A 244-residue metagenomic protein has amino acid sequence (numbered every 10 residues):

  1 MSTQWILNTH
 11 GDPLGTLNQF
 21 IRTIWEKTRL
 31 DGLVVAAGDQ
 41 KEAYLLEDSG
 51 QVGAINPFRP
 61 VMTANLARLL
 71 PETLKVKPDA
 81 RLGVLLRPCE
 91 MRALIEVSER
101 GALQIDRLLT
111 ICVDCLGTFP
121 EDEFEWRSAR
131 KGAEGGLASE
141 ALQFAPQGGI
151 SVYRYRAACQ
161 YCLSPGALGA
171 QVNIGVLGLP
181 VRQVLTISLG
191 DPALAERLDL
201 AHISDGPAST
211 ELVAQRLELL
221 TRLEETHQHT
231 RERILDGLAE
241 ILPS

Functional and structural regions predicted by a protein language model:
M1-P243: Iron-sulfur-associated redox domains of electron-transfer enzymes in respiratory and anaerobic energy metabolism
